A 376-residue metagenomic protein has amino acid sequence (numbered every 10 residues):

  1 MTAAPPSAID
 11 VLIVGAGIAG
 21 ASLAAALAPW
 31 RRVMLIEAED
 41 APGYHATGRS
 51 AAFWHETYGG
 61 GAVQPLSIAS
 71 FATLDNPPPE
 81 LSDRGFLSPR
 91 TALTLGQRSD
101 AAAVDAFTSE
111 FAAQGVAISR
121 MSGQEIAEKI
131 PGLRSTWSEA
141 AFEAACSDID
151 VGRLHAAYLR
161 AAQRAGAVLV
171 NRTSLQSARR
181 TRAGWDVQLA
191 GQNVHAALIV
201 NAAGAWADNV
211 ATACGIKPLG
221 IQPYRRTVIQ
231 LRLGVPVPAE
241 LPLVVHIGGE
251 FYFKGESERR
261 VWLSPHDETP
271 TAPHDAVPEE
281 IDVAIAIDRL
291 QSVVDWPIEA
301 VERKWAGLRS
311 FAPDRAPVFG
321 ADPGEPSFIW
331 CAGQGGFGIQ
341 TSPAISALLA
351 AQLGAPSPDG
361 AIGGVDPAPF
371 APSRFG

Functional and structural regions predicted by a protein language model:
A3-S7, G324-G376: C-terminal lid/capping helical subdomain adjacent to the catalytic/cofactor pocket in oxidative enzymes
A4-G17: Beta1/beta-strand and adjacent pyrophosphate-binding region of the FAD-binding site in flavoprotein oxidoreductases
L12-V14, V194-W206, S346: Short hydrophobic core segments
S22-L27, W54, D83-T91, A203-S327: Active-site substrate-recognition segment that forms the wall of the catalytic cavity or substrate channel
A28-T47: Glycine-rich FAD pyrophosphate-binding loop
A51-K129, E250-Y252, R289: Dinucleotide-binding Rossmann-like beta1-alpha1 core, especially the glycine-rich loop that anchors the ADP
D83-T94, F107-T108, Q114, I118-G123 (+4 more regions): Helix-loop-beta segment of a Rossmann-like dinucleotide-binding subdomain
A141-A197: Helical element adjacent to the flavin cofactor pocket in flavoenzyme catalytic cores
